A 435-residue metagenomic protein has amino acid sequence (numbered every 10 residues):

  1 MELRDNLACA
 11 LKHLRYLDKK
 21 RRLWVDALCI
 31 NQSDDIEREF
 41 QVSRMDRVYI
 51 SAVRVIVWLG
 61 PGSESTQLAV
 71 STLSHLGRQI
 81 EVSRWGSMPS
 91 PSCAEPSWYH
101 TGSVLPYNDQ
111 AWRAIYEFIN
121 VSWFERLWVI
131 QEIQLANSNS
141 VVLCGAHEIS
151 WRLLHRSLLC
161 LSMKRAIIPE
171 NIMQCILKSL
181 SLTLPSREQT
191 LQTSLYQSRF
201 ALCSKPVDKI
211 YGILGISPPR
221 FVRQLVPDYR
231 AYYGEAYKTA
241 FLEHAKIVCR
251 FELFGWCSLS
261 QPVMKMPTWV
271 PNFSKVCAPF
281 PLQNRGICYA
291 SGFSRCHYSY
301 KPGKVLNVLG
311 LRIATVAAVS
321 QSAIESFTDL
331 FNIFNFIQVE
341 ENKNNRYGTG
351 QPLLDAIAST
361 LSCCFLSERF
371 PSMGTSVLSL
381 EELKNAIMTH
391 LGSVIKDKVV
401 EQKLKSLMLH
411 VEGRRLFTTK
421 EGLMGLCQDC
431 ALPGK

Functional and structural regions predicted by a protein language model:
M1-E81: Chitinase-like catalytic core of GlcNAc-active glycosidases
R22, F40, R47, G62-K435: Acidic/Ser/Thr/Pro-rich low-complexity tail/linker regions in eukaryotic proteins
